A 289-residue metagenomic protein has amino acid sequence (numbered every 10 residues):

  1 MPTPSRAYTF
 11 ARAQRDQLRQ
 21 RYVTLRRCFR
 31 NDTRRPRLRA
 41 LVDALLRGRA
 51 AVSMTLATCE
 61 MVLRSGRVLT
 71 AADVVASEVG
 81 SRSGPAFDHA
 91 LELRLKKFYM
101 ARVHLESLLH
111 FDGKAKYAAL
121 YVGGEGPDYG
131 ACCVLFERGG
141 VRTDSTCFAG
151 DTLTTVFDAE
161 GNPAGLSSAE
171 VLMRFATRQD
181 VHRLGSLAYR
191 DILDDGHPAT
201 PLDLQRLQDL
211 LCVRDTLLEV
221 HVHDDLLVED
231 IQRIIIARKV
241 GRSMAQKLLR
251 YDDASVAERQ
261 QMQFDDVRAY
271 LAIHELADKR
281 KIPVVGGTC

Functional and structural regions predicted by a protein language model:
P2-T58, A72-L109, C132, E137-C289: Active-site-proximal loop/hinge segments that shape catalytic or ion-binding/gating pockets
C59-L63: Short N-terminal binding/cap micro-motifs at the start of the first secondary-structure element
V68-L69: Intrinsically disordered, low-complexity N-proximal targeting/linker segments that flank membranes
E106-D128: Extended catalytic/binding region for NAD+/ADP-ribose chemistry, centered on the ART fold
